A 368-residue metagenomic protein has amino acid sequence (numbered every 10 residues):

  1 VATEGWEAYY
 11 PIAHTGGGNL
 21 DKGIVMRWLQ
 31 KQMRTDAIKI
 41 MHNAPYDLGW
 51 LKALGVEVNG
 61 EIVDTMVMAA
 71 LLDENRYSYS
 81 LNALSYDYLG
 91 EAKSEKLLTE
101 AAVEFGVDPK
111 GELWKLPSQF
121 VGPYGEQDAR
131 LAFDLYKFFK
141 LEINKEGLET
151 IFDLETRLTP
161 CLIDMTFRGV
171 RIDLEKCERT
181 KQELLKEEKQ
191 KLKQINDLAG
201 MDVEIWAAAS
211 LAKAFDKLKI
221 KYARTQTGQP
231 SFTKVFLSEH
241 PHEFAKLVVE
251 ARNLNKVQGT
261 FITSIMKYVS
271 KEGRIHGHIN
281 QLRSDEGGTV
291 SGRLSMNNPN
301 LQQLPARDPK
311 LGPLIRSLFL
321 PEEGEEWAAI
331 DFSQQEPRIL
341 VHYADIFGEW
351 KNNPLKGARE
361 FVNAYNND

Functional and structural regions predicted by a protein language model:
V1-T15, N59-G60, R76-Y79, Y86-L89 (+4 more regions): Conserved "right-hand" nucleotidyltransferase catalytic core of DNA-directed polymerases
E4-K39, V170, P354-K356, N367: Nucleic-acid-processing active sites and adjacent nucleic-acid-binding tracks, predominantly divalent metal-dependent
Q32, D36-D47, A329: Acidic beta-strand-to-loop metal/phosphate-binding motif
A37, S317-L340, N353-D368: Conserved catalytic alpha/beta cores of large enzymes that bind or transform nucleotide phosphates and polynucleotides
P45, V67, Q334: Short, glycine/acidic-enriched loop or turn micro-motifs at the edges of active sites
Y46-A53, K213-A214, I339: Phosphate- and divalent-cation-binding pockets in alpha/beta enzyme and binding domains that engage nucleotide-derived
E57-E74, L81-A83, K356-D368: Conserved beta-strand -> loop -> alpha-helix junction used to position metal-binding or nucleic-acid-contacting
